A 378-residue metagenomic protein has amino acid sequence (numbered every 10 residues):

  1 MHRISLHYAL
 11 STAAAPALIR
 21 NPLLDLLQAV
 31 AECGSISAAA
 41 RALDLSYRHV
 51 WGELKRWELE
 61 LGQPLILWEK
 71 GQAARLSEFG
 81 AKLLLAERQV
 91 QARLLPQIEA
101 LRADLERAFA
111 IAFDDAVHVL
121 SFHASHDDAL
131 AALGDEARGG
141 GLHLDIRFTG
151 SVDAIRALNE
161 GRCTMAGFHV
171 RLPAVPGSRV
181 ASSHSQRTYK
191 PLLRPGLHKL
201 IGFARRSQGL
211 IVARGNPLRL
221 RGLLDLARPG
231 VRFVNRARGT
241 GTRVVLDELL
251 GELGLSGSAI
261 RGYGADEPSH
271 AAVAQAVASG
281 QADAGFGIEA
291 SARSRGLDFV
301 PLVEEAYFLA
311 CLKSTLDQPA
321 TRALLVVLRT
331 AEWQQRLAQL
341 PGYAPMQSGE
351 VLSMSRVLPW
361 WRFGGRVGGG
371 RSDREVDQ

Functional and structural regions predicted by a protein language model:
M1-C163, R187-L197, A331-Q378: N-terminal hydrophobic or amphipathic helices and topogenic motifs
R20-L23, P195, G202-S207, L297-V326 (+2 more regions): Periplasmic-binding protein-like
A116-S125, L224-E248: Short loop->beta-strand "edge-of-pocket" segments that line small-molecule binding or catalytic clefts across diverse
A132-G140, L224, R236, T242-A265: Ligand-binding cleft/hinge of the Venus flytrap
V152-A166, R171, D266-Q281: Short helices/loops that flank or line small-molecule/ion binding pockets
G167-Y189, A274-V303: A ligand-binding cleft/hinge motif common to bilobed small-molecule-binding domains
F203-R205, V212-F233: Flexible hinge/capping segments at coil-to-helix
R214-R221, L255, S314-A320: Short helix-loop capping/hinge motifs at secondary-structure junctions, enriched in acidic/polar residues
